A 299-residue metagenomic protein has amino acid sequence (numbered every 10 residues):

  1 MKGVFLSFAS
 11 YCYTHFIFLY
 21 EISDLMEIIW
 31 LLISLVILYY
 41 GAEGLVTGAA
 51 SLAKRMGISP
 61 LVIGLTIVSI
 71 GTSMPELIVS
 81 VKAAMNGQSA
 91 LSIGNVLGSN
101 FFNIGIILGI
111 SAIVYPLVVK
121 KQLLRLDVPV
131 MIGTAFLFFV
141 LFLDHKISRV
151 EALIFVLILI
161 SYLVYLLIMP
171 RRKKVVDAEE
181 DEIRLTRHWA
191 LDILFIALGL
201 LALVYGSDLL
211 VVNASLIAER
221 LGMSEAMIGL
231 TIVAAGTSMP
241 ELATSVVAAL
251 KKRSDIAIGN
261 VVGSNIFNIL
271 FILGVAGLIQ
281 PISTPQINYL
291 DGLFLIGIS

Functional and structural regions predicted by a protein language model:
S7-F8, Y13-S299: Hydrophobic alpha-helical segments, chiefly the membrane-spanning helices and signal/signal-anchor peptides
